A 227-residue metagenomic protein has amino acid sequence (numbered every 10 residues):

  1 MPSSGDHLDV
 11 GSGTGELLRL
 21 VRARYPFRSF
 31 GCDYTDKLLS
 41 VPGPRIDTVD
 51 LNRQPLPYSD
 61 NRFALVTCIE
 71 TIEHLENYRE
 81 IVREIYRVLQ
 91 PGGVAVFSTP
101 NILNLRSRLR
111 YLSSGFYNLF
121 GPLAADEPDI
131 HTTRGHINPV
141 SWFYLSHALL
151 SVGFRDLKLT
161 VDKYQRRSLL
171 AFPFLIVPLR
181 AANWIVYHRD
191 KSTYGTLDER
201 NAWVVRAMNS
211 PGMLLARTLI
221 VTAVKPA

Functional and structural regions predicted by a protein language model:
S4-G13: Conserved class I S-adenosyl-L-methionine
D6, R28, R62-A64, V94: Structural signature of beta-strand start/N-cap positions in the alpha/beta core of ABC transporter nucleotide-binding
T14-Q54: Class I SAM-dependent methyltransferase SAM/SAH-binding core
E16, L20, E76-E84, V88 (+1 more regions): S-adenosyl-L-methionine-dependent methyltransferase catalytic module, highlighting the catalytic core
Q54-D60: Short conserved loop adjoining the S-adenosyl-L-methionine
T67: A conserved beta-strand element that flanks and buttresses the S-adenosyl-L-methionine
E70-H74: Short catalytic micro-motifs in class I SAM-dependent methyltransferases
